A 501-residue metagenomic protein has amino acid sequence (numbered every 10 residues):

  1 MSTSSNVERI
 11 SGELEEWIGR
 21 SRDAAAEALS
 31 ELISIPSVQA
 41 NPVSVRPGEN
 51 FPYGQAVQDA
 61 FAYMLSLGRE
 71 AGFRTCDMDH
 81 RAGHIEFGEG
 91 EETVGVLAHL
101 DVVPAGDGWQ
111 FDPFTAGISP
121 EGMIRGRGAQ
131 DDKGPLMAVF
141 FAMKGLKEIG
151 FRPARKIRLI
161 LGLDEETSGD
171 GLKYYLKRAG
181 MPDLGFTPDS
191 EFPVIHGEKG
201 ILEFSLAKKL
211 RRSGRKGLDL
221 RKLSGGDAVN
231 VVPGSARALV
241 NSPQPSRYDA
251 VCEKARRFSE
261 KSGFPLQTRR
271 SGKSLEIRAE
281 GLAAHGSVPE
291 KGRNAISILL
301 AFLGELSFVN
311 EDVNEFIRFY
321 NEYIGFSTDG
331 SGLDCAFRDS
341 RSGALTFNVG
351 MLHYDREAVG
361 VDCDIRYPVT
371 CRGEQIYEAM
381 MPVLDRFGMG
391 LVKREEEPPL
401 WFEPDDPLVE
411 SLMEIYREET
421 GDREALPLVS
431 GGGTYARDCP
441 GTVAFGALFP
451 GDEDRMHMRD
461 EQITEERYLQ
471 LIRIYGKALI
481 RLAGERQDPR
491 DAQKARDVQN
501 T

Functional and structural regions predicted by a protein language model:
S2-R127, E148-P153: Acidic/His- and Gly-rich active-site-bordering loop/insert found across diverse amide/peptide-bond hydrolases
S30, L65, M137-K144, K173 (+7 more regions): Predominant activation on well-ordered alpha-helical scaffold segments within soluble catalytic domains
F87, K208-L210, V240-Q244, A279-G281 (+1 more regions): Short beta-strand-to-loop capping motifs
T93-L161, T167, D183, M458-R459 (+1 more regions): Active-site metal-coordination/substrate-binding segment of hydrolases, especially metallo-dependent peptidases
V103-S119, A207-G214, R269-A279, E414: Acidic-glycine-rich active-site phosphate/pyrophosphate-binding loop
D132-R211, C252, R256, T328-R341: Acidic/histidine-rich catalytic neighborhood of metal-dependent amide-processing enzymes
S205, R211, R215-K216, V231-P243 (+2 more regions): A short core secondary-structure module
R278-A283, S287-R356, D362, R366-E378 (+3 more regions): An extended, acidic, His-containing surface patch that forms the Zn2+-binding/catalytic region of metallohydrolases
